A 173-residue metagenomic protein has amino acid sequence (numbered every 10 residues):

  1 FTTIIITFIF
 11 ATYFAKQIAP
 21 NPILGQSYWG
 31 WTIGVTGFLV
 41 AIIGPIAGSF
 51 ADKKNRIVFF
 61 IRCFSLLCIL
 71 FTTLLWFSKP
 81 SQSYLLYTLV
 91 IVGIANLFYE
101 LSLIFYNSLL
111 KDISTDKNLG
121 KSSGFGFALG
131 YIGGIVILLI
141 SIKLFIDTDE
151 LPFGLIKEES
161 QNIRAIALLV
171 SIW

Functional and structural regions predicted by a protein language model:
F1-W173: Membrane-embedded alpha-helical bundles of multi-pass transporters/translocases, especially carrier/permease families
